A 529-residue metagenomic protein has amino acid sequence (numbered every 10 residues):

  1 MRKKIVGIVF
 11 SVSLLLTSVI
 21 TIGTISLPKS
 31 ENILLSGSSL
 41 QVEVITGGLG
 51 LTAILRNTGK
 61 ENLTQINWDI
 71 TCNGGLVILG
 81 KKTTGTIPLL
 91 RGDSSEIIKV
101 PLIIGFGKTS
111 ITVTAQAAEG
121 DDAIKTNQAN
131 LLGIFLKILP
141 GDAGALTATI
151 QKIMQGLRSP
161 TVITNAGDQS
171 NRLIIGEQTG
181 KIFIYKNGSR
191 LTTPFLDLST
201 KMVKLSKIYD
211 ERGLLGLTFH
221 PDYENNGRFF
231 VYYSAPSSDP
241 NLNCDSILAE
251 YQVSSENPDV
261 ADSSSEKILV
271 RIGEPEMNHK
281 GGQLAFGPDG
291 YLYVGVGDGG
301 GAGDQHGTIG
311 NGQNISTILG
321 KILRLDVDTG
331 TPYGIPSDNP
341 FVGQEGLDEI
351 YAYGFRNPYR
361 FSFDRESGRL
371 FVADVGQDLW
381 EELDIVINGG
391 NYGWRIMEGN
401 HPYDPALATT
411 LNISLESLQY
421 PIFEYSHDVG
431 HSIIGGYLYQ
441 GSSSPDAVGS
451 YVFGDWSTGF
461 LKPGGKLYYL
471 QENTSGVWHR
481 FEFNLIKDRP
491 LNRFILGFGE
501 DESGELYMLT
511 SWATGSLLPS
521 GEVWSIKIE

Functional and structural regions predicted by a protein language model:
M1-L35, W68, V113-A115, F135: Secretory targeting signatures
L55-G59: Asparagine-centered strand-capping/turn motif at beta-strand->loop junctions
E61-Q65: Short acidic/proline- and small/hydrophobic-mixed sequence motifs that coincide with surface turns and coil-to-beta
V77-F106: Intrinsically disordered, low-complexity Pro/Gly/Ser/Thr-rich segments with frequent PxxP/GP/PP motifs and embedded
L79, I103-L136: Terminal connector regions
I138-G301, R360-F363, G368-G376, V429-T474 (+1 more regions): Acidic, Gly/Ser/Thr-rich repeat motifs that build Ca2+-stabilized beta-propeller blades
T193-Y209, S264-K280, T329-Y351, R395-D428 (+1 more regions): Surface-exposed loop and turn segments in beta-propeller and other repeat-based domains that flank or scaffold
V477-E502: Conserved blade-ending motifs and adjacent loop-strand segments that build the rim/top face of beta-propeller domains
